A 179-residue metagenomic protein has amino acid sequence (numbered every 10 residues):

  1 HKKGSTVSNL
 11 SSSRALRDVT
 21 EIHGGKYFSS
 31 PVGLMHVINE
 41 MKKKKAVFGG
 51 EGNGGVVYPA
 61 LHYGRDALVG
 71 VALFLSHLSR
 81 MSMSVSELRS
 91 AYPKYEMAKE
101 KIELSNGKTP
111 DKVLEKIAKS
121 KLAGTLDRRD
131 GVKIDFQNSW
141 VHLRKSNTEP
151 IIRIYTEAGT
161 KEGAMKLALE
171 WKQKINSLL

Functional and structural regions predicted by a protein language model:
K2-L179: Phosphate-binding and adjacent anionic-ligand microenvironments
